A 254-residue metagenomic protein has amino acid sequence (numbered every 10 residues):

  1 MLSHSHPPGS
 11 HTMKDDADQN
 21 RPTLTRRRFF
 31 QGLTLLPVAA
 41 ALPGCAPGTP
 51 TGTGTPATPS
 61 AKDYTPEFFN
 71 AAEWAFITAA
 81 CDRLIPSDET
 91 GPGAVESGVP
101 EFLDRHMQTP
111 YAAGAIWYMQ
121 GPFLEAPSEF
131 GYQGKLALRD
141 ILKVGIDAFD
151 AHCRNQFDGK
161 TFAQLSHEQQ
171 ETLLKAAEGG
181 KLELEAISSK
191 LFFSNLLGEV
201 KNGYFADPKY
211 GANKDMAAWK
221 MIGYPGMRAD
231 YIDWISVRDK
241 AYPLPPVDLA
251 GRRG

Functional and structural regions predicted by a protein language model:
M1-L24: N-terminal secretory signal peptides
N20-P22, R28-P50, S166: N-terminal export signals
R27, Q31, W74-T78, D82 (+1 more regions): Short amphipathic alpha-helical segments
G48-P59: Short, low-complexity, disordered segments immediately C-terminal to signal peptides in bacterial exported proteins
A57, A61-T65, C81-K190: Flexible, low-complexity segments enriched for small/polar residues
D63-A79: N-terminal module-boundary/linker segments of secreted carbohydrate-active enzymes
L182-G254: Long, amphipathic alpha-helical surface segments
